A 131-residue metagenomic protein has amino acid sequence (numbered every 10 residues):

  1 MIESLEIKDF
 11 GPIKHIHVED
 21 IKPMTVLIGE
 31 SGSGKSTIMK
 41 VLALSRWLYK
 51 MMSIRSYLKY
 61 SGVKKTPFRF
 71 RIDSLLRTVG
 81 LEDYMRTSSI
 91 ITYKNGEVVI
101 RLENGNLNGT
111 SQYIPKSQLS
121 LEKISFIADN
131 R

Functional and structural regions predicted by a protein language model:
M1-R131: P-loop NTPase switch/coupling surface
